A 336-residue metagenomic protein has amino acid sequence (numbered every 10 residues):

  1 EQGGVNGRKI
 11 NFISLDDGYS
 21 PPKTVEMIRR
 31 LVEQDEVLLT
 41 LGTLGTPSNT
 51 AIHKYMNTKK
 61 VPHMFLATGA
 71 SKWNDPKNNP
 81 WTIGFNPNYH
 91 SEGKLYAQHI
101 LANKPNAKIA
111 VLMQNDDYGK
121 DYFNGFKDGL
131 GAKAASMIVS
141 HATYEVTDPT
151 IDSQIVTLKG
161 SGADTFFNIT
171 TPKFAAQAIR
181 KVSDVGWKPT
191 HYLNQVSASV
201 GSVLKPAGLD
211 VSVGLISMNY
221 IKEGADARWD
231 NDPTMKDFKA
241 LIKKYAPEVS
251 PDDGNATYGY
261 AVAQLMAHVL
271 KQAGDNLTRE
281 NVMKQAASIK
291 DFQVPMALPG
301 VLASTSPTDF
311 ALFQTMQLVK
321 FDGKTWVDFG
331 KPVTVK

Functional and structural regions predicted by a protein language model:
Q2-P76, F85, T143-I151, K173: Beta-alpha junction/loop-to-helix N-cap segments that form part of ligand/metal-binding clefts
G7-N11, Q34-L39, T58-H63, N78-W81 (+5 more regions): Loop/turn elements at helix/coil->beta-strand transitions in domains of secreted/extracellular proteins
P22-E26, S71-N74, P80-G186, R228-W229 (+1 more regions): Extracellular/periplasmic Venus flytrap/periplasmic-binding protein
L31-L44, M64-L66, I109-M113, G162-P172 (+3 more regions): Periplasmic-binding protein-like
S48-T50, G93, A175-Q177, S199-V203: Short, well-ordered alpha-helical microsegments
V182-Y258, P332-T334: Extracellular/periplasmic periplasmic-binding protein-like sensory domains
K244-T257, A267-W326: Segments of small-molecule ligand-sensing domains
